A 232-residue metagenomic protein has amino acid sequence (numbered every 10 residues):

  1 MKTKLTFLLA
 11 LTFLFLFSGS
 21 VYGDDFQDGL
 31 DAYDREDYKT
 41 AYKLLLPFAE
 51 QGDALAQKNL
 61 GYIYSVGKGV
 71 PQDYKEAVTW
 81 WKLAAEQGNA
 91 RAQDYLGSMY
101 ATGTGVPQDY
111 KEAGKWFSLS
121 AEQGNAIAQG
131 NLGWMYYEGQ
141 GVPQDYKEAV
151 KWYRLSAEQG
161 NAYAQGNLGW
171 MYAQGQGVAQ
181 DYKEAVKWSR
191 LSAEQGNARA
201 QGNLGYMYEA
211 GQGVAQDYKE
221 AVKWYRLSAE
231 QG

Functional and structural regions predicted by a protein language model:
M1-L8: Bacterial N-terminal signal peptides that target proteins for export
L9-F17: Bacterial N-terminal signal peptides
S20-L44, Q51: N-terminal leader/linker segments that initiate helical-solenoid repeat arrays
Y22-D25, A54-A56, A90-A92, A126-A128 (+2 more regions): Helix-start (N-cap) detector for alpha-helical repeat units in TPR-like alpha-solenoids, especially tetratricopeptide
D25-A32, P47-F48, N59-V66, Y95-T102 (+3 more regions): Hydrophobic face of amphipathic alpha-helices that form TPR/SEL1-like repeat modules and related alpha-solenoid
Y33-D37, E50-D53, V66-K68, D73 (+14 more regions): Short helix-capping/linker turns of helical repeat alpha-solenoids
